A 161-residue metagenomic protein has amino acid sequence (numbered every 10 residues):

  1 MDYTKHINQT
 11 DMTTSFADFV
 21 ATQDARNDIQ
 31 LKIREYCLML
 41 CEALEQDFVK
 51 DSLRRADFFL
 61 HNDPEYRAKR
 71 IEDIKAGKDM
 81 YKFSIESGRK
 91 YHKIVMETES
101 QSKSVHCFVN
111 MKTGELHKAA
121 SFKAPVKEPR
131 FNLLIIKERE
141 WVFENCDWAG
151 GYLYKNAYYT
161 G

Functional and structural regions predicted by a protein language model:
M1-D2: Acidic, gly/ser/pro-rich intrinsically disordered tails
K5-F83: Negatively charged, low-complexity tracts enriched in Asp/Glu with abundant Ser/Thr
E72-C107: Exposed beta-strand-loop-beta-strand "reactive/processing" segments of non-cytosolic proteins
T113-F143: A short, surface-exposed interaction/processing loop segment used at functional sites
K137-G161: C-terminal partner/receptor-binding element of secreted or periplasmic proteins
